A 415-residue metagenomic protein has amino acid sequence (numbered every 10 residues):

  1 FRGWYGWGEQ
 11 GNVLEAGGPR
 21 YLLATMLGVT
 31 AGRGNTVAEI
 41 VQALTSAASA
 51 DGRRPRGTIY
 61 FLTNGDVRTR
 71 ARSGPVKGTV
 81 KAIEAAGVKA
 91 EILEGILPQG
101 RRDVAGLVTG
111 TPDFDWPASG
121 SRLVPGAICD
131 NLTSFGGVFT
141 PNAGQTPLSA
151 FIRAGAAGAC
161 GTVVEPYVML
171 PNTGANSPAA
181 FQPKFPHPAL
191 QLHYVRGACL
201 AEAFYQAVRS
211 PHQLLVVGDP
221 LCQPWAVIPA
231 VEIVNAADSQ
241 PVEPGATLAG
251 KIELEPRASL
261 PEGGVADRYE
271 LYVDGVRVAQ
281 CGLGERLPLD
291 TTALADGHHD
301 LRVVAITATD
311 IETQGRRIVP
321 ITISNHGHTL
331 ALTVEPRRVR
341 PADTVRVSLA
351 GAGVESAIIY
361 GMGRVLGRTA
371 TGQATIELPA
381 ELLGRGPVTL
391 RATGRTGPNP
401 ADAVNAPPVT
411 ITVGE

Functional and structural regions predicted by a protein language model:
F1-K251, T309: Cysteine-dependent hydrolase recognition
V217-A249, E255-E262, P320-D343, T412-E415: Short, compositionally biased P/S/T/A/G/V-rich stretches that sit at domain boundaries
E262-A266, A350-E355: Short proline/glycine-enriched turn/loop motifs at strand-loop junctions of beta-rich domains
Y269-L271, A357-I359: Short beta-strand elements bearing conserved aromatic residues within extracellular beta-rich modules
R277-G284, L366-G372: Short beta-strand segments within Ig-like beta-sandwich modules, predominantly Fibronectin type-III
T291-G297, A380-P387: Surface-exposed, short loops/turns at beta-strand junctions within beta-sandwich domains
H299, V303, L390-A392: Hydrophobic/tyrosine-rich beta-strand signature of extracellular beta-sandwich/beta-rich modules, prominently
I306-E312, R395-D402: Short, solvent-exposed loop/turn segments at the edges of extracellular beta-sandwich modules
